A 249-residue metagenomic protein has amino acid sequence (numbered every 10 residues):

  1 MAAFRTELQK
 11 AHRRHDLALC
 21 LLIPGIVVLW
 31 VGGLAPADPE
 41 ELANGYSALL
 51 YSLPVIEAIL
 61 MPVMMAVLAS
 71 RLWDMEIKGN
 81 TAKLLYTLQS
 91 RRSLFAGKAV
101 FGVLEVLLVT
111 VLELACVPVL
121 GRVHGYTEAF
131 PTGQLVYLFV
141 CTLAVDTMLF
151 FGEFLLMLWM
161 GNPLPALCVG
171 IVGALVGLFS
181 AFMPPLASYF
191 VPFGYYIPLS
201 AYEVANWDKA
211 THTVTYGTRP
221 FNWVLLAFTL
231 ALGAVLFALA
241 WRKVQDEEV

Functional and structural regions predicted by a protein language model:
M1-P24: Aromatic- and glycine-rich beta-strand/loop motifs that create alpha-glucan
M1-R5, L72-L85, F150-G177: Cytoplasmic juxtamembrane interface segments
L17, I23-A69, A96-P163, G170 (+2 more regions): Secretory targeting signals
C20-L21, A58-I59, S188-Y189, G194: Hydrophobic alpha-helical transmembrane segments of integral membrane proteins, especially lipid-exposed positions
L34-A48, L167, V172-V249: Terminal transmembrane helical anchor/hairpin motif
D38-P39, D74-I77, T81, L120-E128 (+4 more regions): Membrane-interfacial segments
M64-I77, E153-L164, F228-D246: Transmembrane alpha-helical segments in integral membrane proteins
S70-L104: Helix-loop-helix units of permease transmembrane domains in multi-pass membrane transporters, especially ABC
